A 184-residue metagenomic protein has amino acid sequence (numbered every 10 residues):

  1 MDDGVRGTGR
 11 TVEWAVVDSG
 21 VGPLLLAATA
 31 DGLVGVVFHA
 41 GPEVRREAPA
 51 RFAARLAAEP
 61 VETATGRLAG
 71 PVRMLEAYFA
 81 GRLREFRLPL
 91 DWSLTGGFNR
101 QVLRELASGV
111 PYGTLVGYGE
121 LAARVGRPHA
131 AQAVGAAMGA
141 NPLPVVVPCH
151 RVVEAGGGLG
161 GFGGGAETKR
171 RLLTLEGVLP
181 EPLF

Functional and structural regions predicted by a protein language model:
M1-P128, V178-F184: Basic nucleic-acid-binding alpha-helical/helix-turn surface characteristic of O6-alkylguanine DNA
V72, P142, A166: Short amphipathic alpha-helical/adjacent loop interface patches that line ligand and macromolecule-binding sites
P128-A131, L172: LysM (lysin motif) carbohydrate-binding repeats in extracellular/periplasmic proteins that recognize
V134-N141: Regulatory, non-catalytic segments
V145-V146: Major-groove DNA-recognition helix of helix-turn-helix-type DNA-binding domains
R151-V153: Short, basic, alpha-helical segments at the C-terminal edge of helix-turn-helix-like DNA-binding modules
A155-F184: …primarily DNA-binding HTH/wHTH and HhH modules…
